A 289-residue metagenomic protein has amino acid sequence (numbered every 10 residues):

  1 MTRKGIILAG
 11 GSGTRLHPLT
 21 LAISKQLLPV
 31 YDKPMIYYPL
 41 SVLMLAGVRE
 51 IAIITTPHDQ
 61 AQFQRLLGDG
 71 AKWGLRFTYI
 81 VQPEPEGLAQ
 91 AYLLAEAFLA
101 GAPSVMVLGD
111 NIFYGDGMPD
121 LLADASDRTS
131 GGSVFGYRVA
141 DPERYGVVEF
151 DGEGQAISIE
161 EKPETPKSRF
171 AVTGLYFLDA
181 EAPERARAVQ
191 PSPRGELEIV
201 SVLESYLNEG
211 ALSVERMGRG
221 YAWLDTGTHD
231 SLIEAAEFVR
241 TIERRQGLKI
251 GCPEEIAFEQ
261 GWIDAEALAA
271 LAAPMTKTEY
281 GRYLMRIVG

Functional and structural regions predicted by a protein language model:
M1-I7, R15-L21, L28-P29, K33-L108 (+6 more regions): Conserved N-terminal catalytic core of the sugar/cofactor nucleotidyltransferase
L8, L108-G109, F135, L178-D179: A secondary-structure boundary/capping signal
L27, V148-F150: A structural signal for short hydrophobic beta-strand segments in well-ordered beta-sheet cores
P85-L88, D141-P142, T165, A222-W223: A short acidic, often aromatic-flanked loop/helix-cap motif at beta-alpha or helix-coil junctions that lines enzyme
V105, P119, S126, Q155-E254 (+2 more regions): Catalytic-core segments of class I nucleotidyltransferases/pyrophosphorylases that form NMP-activated intermediates
G115-E143: Conserved donor-nucleotide/metal-binding helix-loop-beta segment in metal-dependent transferases, i.e., the alpha-helix
E254-Q260: Charged/polar low-complexity intrinsically disordered segments, enriched in acidic residues
W262-I263, L268-G289: Short, amphipathic C-terminal "tail helix"
